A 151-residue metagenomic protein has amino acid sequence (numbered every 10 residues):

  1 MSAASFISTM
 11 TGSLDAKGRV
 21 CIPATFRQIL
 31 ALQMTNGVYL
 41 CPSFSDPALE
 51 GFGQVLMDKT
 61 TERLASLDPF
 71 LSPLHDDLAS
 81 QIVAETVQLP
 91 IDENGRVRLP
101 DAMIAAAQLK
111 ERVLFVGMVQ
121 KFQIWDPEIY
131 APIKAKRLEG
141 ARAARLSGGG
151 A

Functional and structural regions predicted by a protein language model:
M1-M10, A16-R19, F26-N94, D101-A151: Flexible "stalk/tail and boundary" regions
